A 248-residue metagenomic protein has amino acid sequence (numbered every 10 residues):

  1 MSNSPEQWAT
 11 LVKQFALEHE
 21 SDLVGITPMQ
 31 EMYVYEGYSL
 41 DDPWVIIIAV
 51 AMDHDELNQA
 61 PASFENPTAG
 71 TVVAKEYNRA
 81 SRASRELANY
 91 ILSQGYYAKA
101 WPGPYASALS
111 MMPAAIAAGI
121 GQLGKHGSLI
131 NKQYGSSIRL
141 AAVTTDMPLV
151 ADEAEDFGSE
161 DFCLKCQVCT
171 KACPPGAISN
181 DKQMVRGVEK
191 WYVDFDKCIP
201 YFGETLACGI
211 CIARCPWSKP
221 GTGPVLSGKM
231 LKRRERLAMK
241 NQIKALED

Functional and structural regions predicted by a protein language model:
M1-E20, E189: Eukaryote-specific, low-hydrophobicity, charge-rich regions
K13, F195-I199, K240, K244: Generic detector of well-ordered alpha-helical segments enriched in charged/polar residues, highlighting helical
D22-R236: Catalytic cores of enzyme domains
L231-D248: Long, compositionally biased intrinsically disordered regions
